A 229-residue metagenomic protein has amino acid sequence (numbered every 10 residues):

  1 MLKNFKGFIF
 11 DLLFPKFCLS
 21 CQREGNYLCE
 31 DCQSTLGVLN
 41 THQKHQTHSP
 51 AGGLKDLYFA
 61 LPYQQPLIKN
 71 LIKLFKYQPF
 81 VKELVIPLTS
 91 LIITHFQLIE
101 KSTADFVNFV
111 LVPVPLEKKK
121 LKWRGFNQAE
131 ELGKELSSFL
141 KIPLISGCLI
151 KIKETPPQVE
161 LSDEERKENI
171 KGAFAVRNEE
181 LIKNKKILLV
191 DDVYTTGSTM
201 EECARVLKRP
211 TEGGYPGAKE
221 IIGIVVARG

Functional and structural regions predicted by a protein language model:
M1-G229: Glycine-rich phosphate/pyrophosphate-handling loop used in enzymes and phosphotransfer proteins
